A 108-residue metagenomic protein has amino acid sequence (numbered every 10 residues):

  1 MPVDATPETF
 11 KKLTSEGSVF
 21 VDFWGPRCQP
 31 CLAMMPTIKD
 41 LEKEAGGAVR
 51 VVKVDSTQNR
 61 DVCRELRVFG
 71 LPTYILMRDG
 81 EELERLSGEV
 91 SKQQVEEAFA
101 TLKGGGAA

Functional and structural regions predicted by a protein language model:
M1-G17, T101-A108: N-terminal leader/targeting and pre-domain segments
A5, V49-V51: Hydrophobic/aromatic anchor residues within beta-strands of the central parallel beta-sheet of Rossmann-like
T14-P26: Short active-site neighborhood of thiol/selenol oxidoreductases, capturing the structured segment around
F20-V21, V51, Y74: Hydrophobic beta-strand anchors of alpha/beta hydrolase catalytic cores
P30-A45: Typically the conserved alpha-helix immediately C-terminal to a functionally engaged Cys/Sec in thioredoxin-like
V54-V62: Structural microenvironment flanking redox-active thiols in thiol-disulfide oxidoreductases
R60, L66-I75: Structural micro-motif
I75-A108: Non-catalytic, surface beta->alpha helical segment in thiol-disulfide oxidoreductase systems
